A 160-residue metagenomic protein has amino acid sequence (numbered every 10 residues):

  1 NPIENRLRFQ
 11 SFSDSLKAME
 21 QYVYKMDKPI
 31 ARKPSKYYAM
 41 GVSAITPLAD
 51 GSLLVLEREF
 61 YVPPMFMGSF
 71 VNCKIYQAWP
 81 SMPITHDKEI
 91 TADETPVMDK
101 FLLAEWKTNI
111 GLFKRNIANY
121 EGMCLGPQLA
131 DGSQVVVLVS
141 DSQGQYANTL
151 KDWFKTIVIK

Functional and structural regions predicted by a protein language model:
N1-K160: Sequence/structural signature of beta-propeller domains
